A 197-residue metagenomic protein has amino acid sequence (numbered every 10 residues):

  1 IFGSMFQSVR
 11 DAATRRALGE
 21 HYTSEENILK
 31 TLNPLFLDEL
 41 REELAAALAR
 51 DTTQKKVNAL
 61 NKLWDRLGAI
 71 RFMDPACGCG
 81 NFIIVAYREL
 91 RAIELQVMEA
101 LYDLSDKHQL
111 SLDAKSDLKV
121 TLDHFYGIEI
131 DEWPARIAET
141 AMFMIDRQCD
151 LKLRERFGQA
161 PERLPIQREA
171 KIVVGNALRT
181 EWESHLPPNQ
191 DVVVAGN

Functional and structural regions predicted by a protein language model:
I1-R10: Long recognition/docking surfaces used for binding and targeting
D11-N197: SAM-dependent methyltransferase catalytic region
